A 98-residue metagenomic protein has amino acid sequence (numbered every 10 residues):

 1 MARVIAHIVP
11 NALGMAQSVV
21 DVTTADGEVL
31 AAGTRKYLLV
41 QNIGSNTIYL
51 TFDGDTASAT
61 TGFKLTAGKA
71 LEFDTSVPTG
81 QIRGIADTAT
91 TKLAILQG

Functional and structural regions predicted by a protein language model:
M1-A16, K92, L96-G98: Short, intrinsically disordered N-terminal pre-domain segments
N11-T34: Surface-exposed ligand/attachment interfaces on beta-rich extracellular proteins
G33-I43: Forkhead-associated
K36-L38, T75-T90: Noncatalytic modules at the cell exterior or secretory-pathway interfaces, chiefly beta-strand-rich lectin/adhesion
Q41-T61, A94-L96: Short, surface-exposed beta-strand/strand-loop-strand elements in extracellular ectodomains
T66-P78: Beta-sandwich interaction modules
